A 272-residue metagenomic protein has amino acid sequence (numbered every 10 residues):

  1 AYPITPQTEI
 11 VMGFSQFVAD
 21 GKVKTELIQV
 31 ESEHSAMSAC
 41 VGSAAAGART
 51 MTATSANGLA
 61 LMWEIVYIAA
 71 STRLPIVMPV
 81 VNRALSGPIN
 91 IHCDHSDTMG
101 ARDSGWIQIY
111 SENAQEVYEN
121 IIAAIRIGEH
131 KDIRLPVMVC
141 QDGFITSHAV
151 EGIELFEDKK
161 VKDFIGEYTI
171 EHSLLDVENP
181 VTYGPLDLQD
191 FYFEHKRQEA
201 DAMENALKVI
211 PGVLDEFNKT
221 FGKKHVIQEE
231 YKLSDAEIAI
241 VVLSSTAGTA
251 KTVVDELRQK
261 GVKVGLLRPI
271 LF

Functional and structural regions predicted by a protein language model:
A1-G100, G105-Q108, I122, D142: Thiamine diphosphate
S15-F17, Y67-A69, H95, I125-I127 (+2 more regions): Short, solvent-exposed amphipathic alpha-helical segments in soluble enzyme and RNA/protein-processing domains
R83-A84, Q141-H148, S244-T246, L271: Glycine-rich beta-alpha junction loops
I89-I91, V209-H225, V242-A250, I270-F272: A general structural motif
I107-Y110, Q115-L155: Conserved anion/nucleotide-ligand pocket segment
P136-E229: Conformationally flexible catalytic loops at phosphate/diphosphate-handling active centers
I227, Y231-V262: Redox- and metal-dependent alpha/beta enzyme cores, enriched for Fe-S-associated oxidoreductases and cofactor-handling
K260-F272: Core nucleotide-handling region used for phosphoryl-transfer chemistry
